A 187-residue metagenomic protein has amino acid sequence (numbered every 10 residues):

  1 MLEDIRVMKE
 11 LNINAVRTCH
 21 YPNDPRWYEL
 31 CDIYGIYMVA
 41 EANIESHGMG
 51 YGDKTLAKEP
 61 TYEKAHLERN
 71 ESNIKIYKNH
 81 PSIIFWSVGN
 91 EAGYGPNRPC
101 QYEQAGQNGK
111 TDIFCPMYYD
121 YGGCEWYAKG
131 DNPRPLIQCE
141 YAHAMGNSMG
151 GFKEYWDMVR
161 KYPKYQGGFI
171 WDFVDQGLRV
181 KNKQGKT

Functional and structural regions predicted by a protein language model:
L2-V7, A15-T187: Substrate-binding/catalytic cleft of secreted carbohydrate-active enzymes, primarily glycoside hydrolases
